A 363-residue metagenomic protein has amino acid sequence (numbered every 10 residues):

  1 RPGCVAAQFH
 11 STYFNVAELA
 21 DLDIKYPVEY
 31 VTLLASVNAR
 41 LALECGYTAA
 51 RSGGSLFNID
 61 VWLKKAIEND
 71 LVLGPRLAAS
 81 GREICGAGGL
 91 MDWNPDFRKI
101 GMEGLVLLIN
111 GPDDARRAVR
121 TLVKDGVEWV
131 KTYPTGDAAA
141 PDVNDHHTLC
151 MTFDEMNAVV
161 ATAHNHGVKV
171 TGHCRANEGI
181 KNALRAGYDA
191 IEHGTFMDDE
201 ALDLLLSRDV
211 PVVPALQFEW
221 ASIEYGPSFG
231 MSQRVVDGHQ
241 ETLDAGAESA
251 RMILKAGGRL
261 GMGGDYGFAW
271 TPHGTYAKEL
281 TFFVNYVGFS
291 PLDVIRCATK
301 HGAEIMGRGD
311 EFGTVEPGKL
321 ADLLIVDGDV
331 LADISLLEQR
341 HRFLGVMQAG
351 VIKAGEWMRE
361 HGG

Functional and structural regions predicted by a protein language model:
R1-A66, A87-L90, D154, A186: Metal-associated gating/positioning segment near the N- to mid-region
H10-V31, A87-E103, D137-M151, D209-L243: Active-site gating loops and adjacent loop-to-helix segments of metal-dependent hydrolytic enzymes
A17-L19, D60, A140-D142, I180-A186 (+4 more regions): Histidine/acidic-residue-rich catalytic or RNA/ligand-binding cores of hydrolases and nuclease-related proteins
L34-D60, L73-E83, V127-A140, V168-K169 (+3 more regions): Divalent metal-dependent hydrolysis catalytic cores, especially in the metallo-beta-lactamase
K65-E83, H146-G172, D209, V213-Q217: Alpha-helix-loop-beta-strand connector modules within alpha/beta enzyme cores
E103-A186: Metal-dependent enolase-superfamily TIM-barrel catalytic cores that perform enediolate-based chemistry
N165, R234, D244-D329: His/Asp/Glu-enriched, well-ordered alpha-helical/loop segment that forms or immediately abuts the divalent-metal
A298-K300, P317-G362: C-terminal cap of metal-dependent C-N hydrolases
